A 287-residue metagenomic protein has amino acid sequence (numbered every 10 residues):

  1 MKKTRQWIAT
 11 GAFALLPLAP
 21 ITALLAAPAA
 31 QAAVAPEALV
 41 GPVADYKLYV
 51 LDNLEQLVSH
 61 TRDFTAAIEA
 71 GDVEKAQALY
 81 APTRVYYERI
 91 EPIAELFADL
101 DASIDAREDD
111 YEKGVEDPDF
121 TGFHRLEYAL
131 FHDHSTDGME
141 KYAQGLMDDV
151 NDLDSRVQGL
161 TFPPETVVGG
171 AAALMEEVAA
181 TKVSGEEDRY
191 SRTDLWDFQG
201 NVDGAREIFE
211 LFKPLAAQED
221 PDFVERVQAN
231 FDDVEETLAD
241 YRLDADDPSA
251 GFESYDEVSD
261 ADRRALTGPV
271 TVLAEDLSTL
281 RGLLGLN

Functional and structural regions predicted by a protein language model:
K2-A19: Bacterial N-terminal signal peptides that target proteins for export
L16-A29: C-terminal segment of classical bacterial N-terminal signal peptides
A30-N287: Mature extracytoplasmic or organellar-lumen-exposed domains after removal of signal/transit peptides
